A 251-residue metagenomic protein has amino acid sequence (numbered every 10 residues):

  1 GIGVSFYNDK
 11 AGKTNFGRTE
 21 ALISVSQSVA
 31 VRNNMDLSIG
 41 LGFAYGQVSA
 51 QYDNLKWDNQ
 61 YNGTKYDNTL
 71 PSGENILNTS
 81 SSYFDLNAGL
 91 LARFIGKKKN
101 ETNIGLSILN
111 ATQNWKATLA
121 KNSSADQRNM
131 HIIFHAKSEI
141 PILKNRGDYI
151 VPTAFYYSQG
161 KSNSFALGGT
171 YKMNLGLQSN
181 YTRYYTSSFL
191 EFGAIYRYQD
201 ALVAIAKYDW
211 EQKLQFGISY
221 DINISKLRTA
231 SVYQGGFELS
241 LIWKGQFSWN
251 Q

Functional and structural regions predicted by a protein language model:
G1-Q251: Subset of outer-membrane beta-barrel
